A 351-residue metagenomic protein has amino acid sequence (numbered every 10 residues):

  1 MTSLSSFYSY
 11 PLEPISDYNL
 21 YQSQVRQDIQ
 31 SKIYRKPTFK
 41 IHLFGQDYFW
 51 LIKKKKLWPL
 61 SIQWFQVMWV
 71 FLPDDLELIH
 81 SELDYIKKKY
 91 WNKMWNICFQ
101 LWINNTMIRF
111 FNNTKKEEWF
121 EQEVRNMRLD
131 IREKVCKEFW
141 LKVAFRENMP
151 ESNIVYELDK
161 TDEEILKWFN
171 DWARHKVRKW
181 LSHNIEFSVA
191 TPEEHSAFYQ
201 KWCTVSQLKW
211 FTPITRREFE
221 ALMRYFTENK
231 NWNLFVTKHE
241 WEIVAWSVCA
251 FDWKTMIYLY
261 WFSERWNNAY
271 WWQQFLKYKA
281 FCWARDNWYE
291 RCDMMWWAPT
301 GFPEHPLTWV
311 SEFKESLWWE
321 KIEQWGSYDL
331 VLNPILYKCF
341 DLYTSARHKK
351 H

Functional and structural regions predicted by a protein language model:
T2-F7, Q27, I108-D162, R291-H351: Active-site/acyl-donor-binding loops of N-acyltransferases
T2-L60, I108, V124, K137-N268 (+1 more regions): A conserved beta-strand-loop-helix scaffold within acyl/acetyltransferase catalytic domains
W58-I62, D75, N104-F110, T300-F302: Short catalytic/ligand-binding loop motif for oxyanion handling, primarily in non-cytosolic enzymes, centered on
S61-D74, M94-C98: Glycine-/proline-rich flexible loop or hinge segments
Q66-D74, K116-R125, N267-N268: The substrate-binding groove and active-site-proximal loops of carbohydrate-active enzymes, especially glycoside
D75-S81: Short, conserved charged micro-motifs
S81, Y85, E220-K338: Aromatic (often tryptophan-rich) hydrophobic motifs at membrane interfaces
W91-N112, A284-A298: Conserved GNAT acetyl-CoA-binding A-motif
